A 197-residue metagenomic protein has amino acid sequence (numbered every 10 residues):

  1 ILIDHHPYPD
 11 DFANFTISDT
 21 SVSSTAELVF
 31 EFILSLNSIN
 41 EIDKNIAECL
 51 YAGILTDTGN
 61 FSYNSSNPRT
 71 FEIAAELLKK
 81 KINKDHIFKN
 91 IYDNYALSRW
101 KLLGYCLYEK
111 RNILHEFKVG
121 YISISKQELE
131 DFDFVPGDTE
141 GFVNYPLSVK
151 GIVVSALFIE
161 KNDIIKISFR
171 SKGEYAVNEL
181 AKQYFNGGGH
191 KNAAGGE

Functional and structural regions predicted by a protein language model:
I1: N-terminal small/polar loop signature for handling phosphorylated ligands or for N-terminal nucleophile
H5-I73: Short alpha-helices
L55-Y184, G189-E197: Hydrophobic helix-and-loop "lid/oligomerization" segment in the mid-to-C-terminal part of catalytic domains
